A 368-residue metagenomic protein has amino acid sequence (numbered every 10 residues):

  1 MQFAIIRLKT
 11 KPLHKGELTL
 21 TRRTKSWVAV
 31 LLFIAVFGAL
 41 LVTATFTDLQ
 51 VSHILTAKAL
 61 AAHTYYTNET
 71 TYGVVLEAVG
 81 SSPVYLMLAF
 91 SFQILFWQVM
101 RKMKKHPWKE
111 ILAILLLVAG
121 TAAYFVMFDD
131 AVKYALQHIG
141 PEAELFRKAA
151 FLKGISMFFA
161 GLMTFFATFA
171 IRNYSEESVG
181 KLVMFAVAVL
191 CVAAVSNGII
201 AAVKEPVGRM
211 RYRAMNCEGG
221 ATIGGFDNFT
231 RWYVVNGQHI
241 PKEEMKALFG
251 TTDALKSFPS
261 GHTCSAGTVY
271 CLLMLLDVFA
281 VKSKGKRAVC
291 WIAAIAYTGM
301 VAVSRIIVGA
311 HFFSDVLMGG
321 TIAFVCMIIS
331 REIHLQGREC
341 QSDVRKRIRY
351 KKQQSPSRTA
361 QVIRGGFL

Functional and structural regions predicted by a protein language model:
F3-W97, M103-F159, K204-Y212: N-terminal transmembrane-helix/juxtamembrane module of multi-pass inner/ER membrane proteins
R22-I34, W232-S355, G366: Membrane-embedded catalytic cores of phosphoryl/pyrophosphoryl-handling enzymes
T56-T70, E218-A254: Extracytosolic (periplasmic/ER-lumenal) interhelical loops and adjacent juxtamembrane/interface segments of multi-pass
P83-F96, I155-A170, G267-C271, T321-L335: Hydrophobic cores of alpha-helical transmembrane segments in multi-pass inner/ER membrane proteins, independent
V99-K109, N173-M184, A280-G285: Membrane-interface helix-boundary motifs at transmembrane edges
H106-F125, K181-V195, W291-A296: Transmembrane alpha-helical segments of multi-pass membrane proteins
I171-E205, R213, W291: Interfacial segments of alpha-helical transmembrane regions
S196-R231: Aromatic-rich transmembrane-lumenal/periplasmic boundary elements in polytopic membrane proteins
